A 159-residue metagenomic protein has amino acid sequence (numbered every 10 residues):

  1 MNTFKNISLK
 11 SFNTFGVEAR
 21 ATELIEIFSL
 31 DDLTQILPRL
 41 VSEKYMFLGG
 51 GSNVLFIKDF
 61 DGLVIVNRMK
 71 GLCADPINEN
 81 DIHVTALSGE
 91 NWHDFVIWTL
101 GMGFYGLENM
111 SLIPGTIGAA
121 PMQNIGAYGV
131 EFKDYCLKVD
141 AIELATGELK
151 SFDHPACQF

Functional and structural regions predicted by a protein language model:
M1-E131, Y135, V139, E143-A145: Anion-binding (especially nucleotide phosphate/pyrophosphate-binding) glycine-rich loop and adjoining beta-alpha core
L137-F159: C-terminal substrate-binding/cap subdomain adjacent to the FAD-binding core in PCMH-type and related FAD-linked
